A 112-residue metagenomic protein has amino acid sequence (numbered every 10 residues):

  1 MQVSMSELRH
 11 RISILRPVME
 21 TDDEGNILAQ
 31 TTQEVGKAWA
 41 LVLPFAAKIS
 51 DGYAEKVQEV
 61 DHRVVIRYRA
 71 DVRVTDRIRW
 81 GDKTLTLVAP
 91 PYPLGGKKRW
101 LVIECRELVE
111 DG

Functional and structural regions predicted by a protein language model:
M1-S13: N-terminal intrinsically disordered, low-complexity, charge/repeat-rich segments that act as generic
M5-S6, T21, N26-G112: Short, conserved turn/kink motifs that form compact alpha/beta structural patches or helix kinks used as
R16-E20: Short polar catalytic/cofactor-binding loops
